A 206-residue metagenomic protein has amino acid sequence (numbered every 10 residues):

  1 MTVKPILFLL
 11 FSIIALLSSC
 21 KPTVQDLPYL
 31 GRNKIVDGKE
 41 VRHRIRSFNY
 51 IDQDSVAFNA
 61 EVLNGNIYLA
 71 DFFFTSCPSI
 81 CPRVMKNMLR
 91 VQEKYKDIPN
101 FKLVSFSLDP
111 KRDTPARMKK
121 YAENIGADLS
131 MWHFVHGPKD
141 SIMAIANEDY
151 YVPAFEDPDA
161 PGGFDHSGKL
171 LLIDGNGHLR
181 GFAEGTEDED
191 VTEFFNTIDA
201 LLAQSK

Functional and structural regions predicted by a protein language model:
M1-S47, I51, Q204-K206: N-terminal targeting signals for export/organelle localization
G38-F72: Post-signal-peptide N-terminal segment of Sec-exported extracytoplasmic proteins
F58-M88, V104: Short active-site neighborhood of thiol/selenol oxidoreductases, capturing the structured segment around
M85, L89-Q92, P115-A122, M143 (+2 more regions): Extracytoplasmic/secreted envelope proteins and their assembly/folding machinery, especially bacterial periplasmic
N100-D113, S130-D140: Thiol-based oxidoreductase modules, predominantly thioredoxin-like and allied folds used for disulfide exchange
K119-S167: Short, internal strand/loop/helix patches that form the active-site neighborhood or redox-interaction surface
E156-K206: Thiol-/selenol-based redox modules, centered on thioredoxin-like and closely related oxidoreductase domains
